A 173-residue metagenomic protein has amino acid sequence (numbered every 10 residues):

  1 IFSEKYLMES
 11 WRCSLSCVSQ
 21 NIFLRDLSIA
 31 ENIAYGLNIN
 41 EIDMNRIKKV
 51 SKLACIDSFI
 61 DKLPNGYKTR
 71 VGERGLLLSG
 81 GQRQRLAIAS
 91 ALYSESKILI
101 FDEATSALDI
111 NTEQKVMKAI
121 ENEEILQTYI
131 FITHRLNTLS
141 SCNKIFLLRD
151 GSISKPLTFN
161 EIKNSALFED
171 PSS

Functional and structural regions predicted by a protein language model:
I1-S10, Q114, K118: ABC ATPase NBD Q-loop/coupling interface
E9, L15-Q20, I130: ABC nucleotide-binding domain signature
A30-E73, M117-K118, L126, K155 (+1 more regions): ABC ATPase nucleotide-binding domain helical subdomain, centered on the C-loop/LSGGQ "ABC signature"
K62, K118, L126, R135 (+1 more regions): C-terminal portion of ABC ATPase nucleotide-binding domains
S79-G80, L86-A91, F131: ABC ATPase nucleotide-binding domain "signature" region
Y93-K97, L126: A short, proline-enriched helix->beta-strand linker immediately N-terminal to the Walker B motif in ABC-type P-loop
L99-E103: Catalytic Walker B motif of ABC-type/P-loop ATPase nucleotide-binding domains
I110-N111: Helix N-cap at the start of a conserved alpha-helix in ABC-type nucleotide-binding domains
